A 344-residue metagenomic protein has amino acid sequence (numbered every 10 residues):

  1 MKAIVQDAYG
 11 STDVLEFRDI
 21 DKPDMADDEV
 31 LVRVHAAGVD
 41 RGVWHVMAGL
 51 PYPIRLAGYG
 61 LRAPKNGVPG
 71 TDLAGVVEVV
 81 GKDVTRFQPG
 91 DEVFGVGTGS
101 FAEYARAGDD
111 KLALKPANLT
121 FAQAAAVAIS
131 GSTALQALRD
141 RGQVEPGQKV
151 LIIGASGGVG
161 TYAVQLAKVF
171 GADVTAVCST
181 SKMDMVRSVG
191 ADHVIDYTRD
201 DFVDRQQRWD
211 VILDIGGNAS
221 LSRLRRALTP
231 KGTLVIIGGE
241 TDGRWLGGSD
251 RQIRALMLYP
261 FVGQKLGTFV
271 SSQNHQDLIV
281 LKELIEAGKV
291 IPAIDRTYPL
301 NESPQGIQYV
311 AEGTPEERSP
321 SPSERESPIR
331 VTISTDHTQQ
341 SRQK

Functional and structural regions predicted by a protein language model:
D21-G38, Y52-G99: Glycine-rich beta-strand-centered segment in the early N-terminal region that forms part of a ligand/cofactor-binding
G81-D83, V174-M185, F202, N218-S222 (+1 more regions): Short glycine/proline-centered loop/turn elements that form peptide/ligand docking sites
Q88, A117-T120, Q143-K149: Short helix-loop-beta connector
E92, K149, G232-T233: Short glycine-centered segments of the SAM/dcSAM-binding site in methyltransferase folds
G97-D109: A structural motif shared across PLP-dependent enzymes of the aminotransferase-like
A125-D196: Mid-domain Rossmann-like dinucleotide-binding core that forms the NAD(H)/NADP(H) cofactor-binding site
V203-V211: A short acidic, Gly/Pro-enriched loop at the edge of an enzyme's catalytic core that lines a small-molecule cofactor
I215, A219-V290, S323-T335: Glycine-rich phosphate-binding loop and adjacent beta-alpha segment of Rossmann(oid) nucleotide-cofactor-binding
